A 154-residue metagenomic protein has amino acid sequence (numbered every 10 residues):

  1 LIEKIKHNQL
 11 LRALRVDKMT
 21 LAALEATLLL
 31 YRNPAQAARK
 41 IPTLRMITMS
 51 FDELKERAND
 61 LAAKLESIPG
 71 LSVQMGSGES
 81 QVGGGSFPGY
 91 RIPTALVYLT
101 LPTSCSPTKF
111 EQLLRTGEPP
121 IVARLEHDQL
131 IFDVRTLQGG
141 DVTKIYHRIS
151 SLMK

Functional and structural regions predicted by a protein language model:
L1-A63: Active-site C-terminal subdomain of aminotransferase-like
R12, L21, S72, A95-L96 (+2 more regions): Structural motif
K18-T20, K40, R91-P93, E126-D128: A generic structural signal for well-ordered coil/turn residues at beta-strand boundaries that shape enzyme active-site
N33, L101-K154: PLP-dependent enzyme catalytic core of the Aspartate aminotransferase-like
A35-A38, V82-R91, P120-R124: Short, flexible, solvent-exposed loop/turn segments with mixed acidic/basic and small polar residues
R45-M46, F51-A62, I68-L113: Conserved PLP-binding catalytic core of the aspartate aminotransferase-like
